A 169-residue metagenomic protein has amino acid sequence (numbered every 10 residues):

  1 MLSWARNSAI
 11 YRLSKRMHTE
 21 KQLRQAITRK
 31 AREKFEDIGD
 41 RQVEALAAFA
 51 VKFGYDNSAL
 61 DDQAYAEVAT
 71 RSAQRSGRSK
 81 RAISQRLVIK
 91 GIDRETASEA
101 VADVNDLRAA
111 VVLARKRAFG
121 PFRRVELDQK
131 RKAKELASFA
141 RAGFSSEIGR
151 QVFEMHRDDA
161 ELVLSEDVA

Functional and structural regions predicted by a protein language model:
M1-A169: An alpha-helical, amphipathic repeat domain used for nucleic-acid recognition, typified by the mTERF helical solenoid
